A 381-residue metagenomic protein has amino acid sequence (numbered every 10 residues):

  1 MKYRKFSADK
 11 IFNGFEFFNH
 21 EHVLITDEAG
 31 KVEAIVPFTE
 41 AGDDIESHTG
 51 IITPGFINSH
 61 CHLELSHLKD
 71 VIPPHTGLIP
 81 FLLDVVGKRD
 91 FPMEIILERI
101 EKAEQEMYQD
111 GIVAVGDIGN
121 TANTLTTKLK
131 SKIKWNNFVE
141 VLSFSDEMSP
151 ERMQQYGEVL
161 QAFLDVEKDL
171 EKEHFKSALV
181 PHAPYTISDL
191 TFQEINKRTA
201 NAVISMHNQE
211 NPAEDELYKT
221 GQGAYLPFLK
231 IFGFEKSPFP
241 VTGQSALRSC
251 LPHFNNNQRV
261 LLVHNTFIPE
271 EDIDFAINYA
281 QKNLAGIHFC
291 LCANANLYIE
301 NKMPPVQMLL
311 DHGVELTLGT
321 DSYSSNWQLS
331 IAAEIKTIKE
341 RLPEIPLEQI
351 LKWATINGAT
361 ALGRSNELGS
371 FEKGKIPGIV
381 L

Functional and structural regions predicted by a protein language model:
M1-E40, R364: N-terminal metal-binding scaffold of metallo-dependent hydrolase/deaminase domains
K2-A8, E28, P37-F81, E101 (+1 more regions): Replace "His-x-His-based motif
I51-I52, K69-I133, Q154-K172: Alpha-helical scaffold segments that flank or form the walls of functional sites
G55-S59, V115-G116, W135-V139, S177-P181 (+4 more regions): Hydrophobic faces of well-ordered beta-strands that scaffold small-molecule active sites in alpha/beta enzyme cores
H67-E98, N136-L142, P212-Q258: Active-site gating loops and adjacent loop-to-helix segments of metal-dependent hydrolytic enzymes
K69, P212-L226, D272-Y279, E300-L309 (+1 more regions): Histidine/acidic-residue-rich catalytic or RNA/ligand-binding cores of hydrolases and nuclease-related proteins
G116-D117, V180-N196, T266-F267, L297-E300: Active-site glycine- and acidic-residue-rich loops that bind and position anionic ligands or nucleotide-like cofactors
N255, K302-L381: His/Asp/Glu-enriched, well-ordered alpha-helical/loop segment that forms or immediately abuts the divalent-metal
